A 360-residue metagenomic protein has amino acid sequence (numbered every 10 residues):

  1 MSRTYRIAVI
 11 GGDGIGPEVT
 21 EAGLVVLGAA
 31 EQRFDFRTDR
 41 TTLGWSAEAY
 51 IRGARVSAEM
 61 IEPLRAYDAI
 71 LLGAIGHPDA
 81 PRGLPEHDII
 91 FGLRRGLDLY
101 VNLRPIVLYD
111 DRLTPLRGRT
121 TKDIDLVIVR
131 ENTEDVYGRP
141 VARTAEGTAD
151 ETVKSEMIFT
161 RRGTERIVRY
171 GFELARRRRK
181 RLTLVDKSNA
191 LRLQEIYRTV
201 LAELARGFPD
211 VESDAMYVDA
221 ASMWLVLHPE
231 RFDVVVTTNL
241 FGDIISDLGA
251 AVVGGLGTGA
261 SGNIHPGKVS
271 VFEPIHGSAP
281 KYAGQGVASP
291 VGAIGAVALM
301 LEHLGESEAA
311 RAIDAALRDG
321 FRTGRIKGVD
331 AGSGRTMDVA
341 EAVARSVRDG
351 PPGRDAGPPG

Functional and structural regions predicted by a protein language model:
A8-V25, A29-E31, T148-D219: Glycine-rich phosphate/diphosphate-binding loop of Rossmann-like nucleotide-binding domains
D13-G16, D68, V129, G171 (+4 more regions): Buried hydrophobic positions in well-ordered alpha/beta secondary-structure cores of metabolic enzymes
G23, L27, L201, A293-L301 (+2 more regions): Buried hydrophobic packing segments
D35-A58, M223-L225: N-terminal beta-loop-helix "entrance" segment that forms/cooperates in small-molecule cofactor or anionic ligand
S46, D111, M216-M223: Short acidic loop-to-helix transition motifs that present clustered carboxylates
A47-A49, V107, L225-R325: Glycine-rich phosphate/nucleotide-binding loop
Y50-K154, L240: N-terminal glycine-rich phosphate/adenylate-binding segment common to multiple enzyme folds
A283, H303-G360: Internal helix-turn-beta structural module
